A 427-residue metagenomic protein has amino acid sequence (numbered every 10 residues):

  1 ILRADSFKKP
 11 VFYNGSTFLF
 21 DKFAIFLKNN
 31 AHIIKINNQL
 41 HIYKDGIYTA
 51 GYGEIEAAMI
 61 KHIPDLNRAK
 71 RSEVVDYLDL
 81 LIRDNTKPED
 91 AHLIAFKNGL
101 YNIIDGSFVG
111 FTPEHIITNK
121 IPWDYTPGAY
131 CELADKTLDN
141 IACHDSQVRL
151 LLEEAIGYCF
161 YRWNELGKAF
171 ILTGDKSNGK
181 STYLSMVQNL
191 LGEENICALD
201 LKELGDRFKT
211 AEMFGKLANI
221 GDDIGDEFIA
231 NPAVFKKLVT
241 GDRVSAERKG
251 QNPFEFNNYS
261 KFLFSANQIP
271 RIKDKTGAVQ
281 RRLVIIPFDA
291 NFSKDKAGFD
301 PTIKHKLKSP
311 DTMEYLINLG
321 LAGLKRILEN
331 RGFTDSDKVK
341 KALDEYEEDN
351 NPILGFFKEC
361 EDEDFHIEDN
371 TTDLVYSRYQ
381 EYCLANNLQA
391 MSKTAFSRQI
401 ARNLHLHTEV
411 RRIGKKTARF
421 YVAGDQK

Functional and structural regions predicted by a protein language model:
I1-N29, W123-N140, G355, R412-K427: Replication-associated primase and helicase/ATPase modules
L2-W123, M391: Intein modules and their embedded homing endonuclease domains
T17-F20, C143, Q188-E193, F228-V244 (+1 more regions): A short, contiguous, amphipathic alpha-helix enriched in charged residues
N30-E54, L100-L217, V284-I286, G320 (+4 more regions): P-loop NTPase catalytic core of nucleic-acid-dependent motor ATPases
R68, S72, I82-R83, K87-D90 (+9 more regions): Positively charged interface segments
G215-A218, N258-F262: Loop/turn-to-beta-strand initiation segments
L217-G241, F254, I272-V279: Conserved AAA+/SF3 P-loop NTPase catalytic/coupling segment centered on the Walker-B
P310-N351: Phosphate-handling catalytic cores of nucleic-acid transaction enzymes
